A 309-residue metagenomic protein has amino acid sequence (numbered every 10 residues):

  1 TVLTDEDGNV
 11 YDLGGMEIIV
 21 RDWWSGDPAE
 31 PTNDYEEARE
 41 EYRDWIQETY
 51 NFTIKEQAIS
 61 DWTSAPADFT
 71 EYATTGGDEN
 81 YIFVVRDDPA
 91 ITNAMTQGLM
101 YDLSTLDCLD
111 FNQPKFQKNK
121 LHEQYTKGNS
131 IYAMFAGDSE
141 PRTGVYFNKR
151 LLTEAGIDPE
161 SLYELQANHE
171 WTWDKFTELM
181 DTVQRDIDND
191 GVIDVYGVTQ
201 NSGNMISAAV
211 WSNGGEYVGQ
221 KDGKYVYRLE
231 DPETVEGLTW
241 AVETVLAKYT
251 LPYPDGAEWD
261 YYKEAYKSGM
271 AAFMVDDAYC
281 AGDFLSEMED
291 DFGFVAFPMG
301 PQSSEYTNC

Functional and structural regions predicted by a protein language model:
T1-Q97: Conserved N-terminal structural module of periplasmic/extracytoplasmic solute-binding proteins
V2-I18, S60-T63, R86-G144, T153 (+1 more regions): Hinge/lid segment of periplasmic solute-binding proteins
R21, G77-F83, D87, E123-V145 (+2 more regions): Extracytoplasmic/periplasmic solute-binding protein
A58-D68, N168-K175, Y253-K267: Short helix-initiation/N-cap motifs at beta->coil->alpha
A94, F176, V183, E264-G269: Hydrophobic residues within well-ordered alpha-helices
S104-F116, L165-N168, G215-E236, G300-Y306: Short, solvent-exposed loop/beta-turn-alpha elements that line the ligand-binding surface or hinge of extracytoplasmic
N129, L285-C309: Extracytoplasmic/periplasmic substrate-recognition and gating elements
T177-D181, G219-D255: Glycine-centered hinge/linker elements that transmit conformational signals in sensory and ligand-binding systems
